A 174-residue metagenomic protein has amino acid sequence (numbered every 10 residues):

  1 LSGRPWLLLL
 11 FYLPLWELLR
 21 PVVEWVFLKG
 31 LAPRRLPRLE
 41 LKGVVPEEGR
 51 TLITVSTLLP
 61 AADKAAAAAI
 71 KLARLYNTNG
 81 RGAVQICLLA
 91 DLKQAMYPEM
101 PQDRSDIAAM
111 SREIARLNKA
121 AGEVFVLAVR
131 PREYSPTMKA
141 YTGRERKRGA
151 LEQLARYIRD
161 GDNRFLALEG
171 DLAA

Functional and structural regions predicted by a protein language model:
L1-S2, I53: A conserved hydrophobic secondary-structure block that centers on an alpha-helix together with its immediately flanking
S2-P14: Hydrophobic alpha-helical transmembrane segments
P14-W25: Alpha-helical transmembrane segments
V23-L36: Juxtamembrane helix-loop transition segments at the membrane interface in multi-pass membrane proteins
R35-A174: Internal catalytic domains of large membrane-associated glycosyltransferases
